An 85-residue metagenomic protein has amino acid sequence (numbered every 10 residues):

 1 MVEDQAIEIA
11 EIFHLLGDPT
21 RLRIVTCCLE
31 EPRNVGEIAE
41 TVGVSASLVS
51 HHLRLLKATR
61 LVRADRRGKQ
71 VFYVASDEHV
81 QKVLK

Functional and structural regions predicted by a protein language model:
E3-S47, V71-H79: N-terminal helix-turn-helix DNA-binding core of bacterial DNA-binding proteins
I12, V49-S50, G68, K85: Intrinsically disordered, low-complexity regions enriched for glutamine and histidine
G17-P19, S50-L53, V62-R63: General helical secondary-structure elements
E40, H51, K57-A58: Alpha-helical residues within the helix-turn-helix
L53-R54, F72: Compositionally biased, intrinsically disordered low-complexity segments enriched in polar/proline residues
K57-R67, V74: Beta-hairpin "wing" of winged helix-turn-helix
H79-K85: Basic, Lys/Arg-enriched C-terminal extension of HTH/homeodomain DNA-binding domains
